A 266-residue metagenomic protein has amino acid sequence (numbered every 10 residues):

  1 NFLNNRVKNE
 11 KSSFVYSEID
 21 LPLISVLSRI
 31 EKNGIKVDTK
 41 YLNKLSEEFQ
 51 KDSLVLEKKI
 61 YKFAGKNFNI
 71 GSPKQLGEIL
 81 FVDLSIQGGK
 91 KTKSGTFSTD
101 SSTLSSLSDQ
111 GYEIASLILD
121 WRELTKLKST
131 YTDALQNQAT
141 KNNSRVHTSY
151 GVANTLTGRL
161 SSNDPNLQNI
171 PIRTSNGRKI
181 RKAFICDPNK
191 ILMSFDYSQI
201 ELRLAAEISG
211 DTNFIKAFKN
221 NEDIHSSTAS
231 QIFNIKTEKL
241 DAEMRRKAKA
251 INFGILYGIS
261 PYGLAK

Functional and structural regions predicted by a protein language model:
N1, S149-T237: Function-dense linear segments that define catalytic or interfacial modules in macromolecule-processing proteins
N1-R173, I191, S198-E201, A248 (+2 more regions): Conserved "right-hand" nucleotidyltransferase catalytic core of DNA-directed polymerases
Y16, F218-K219, D241: A generic helix-loop boundary/linker signal
R159, I235, I255, I259-P261: Gly/Ser/Thr-rich helix-start
L240-I259: Amphipathic, charged-and-aliphatic alpha-helical interface segments that function as noncatalytic docking
